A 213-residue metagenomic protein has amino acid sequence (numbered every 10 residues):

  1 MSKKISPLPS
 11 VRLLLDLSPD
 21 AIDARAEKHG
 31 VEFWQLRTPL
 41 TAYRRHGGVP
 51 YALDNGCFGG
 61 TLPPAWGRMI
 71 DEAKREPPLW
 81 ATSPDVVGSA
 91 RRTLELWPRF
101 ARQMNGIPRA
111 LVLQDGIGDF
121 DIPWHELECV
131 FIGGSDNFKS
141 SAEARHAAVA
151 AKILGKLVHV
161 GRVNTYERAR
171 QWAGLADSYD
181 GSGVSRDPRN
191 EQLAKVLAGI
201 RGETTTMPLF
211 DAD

Functional and structural regions predicted by a protein language model:
M1-P98, E191-A212: Non-catalytic, usually N-terminal nucleic-acid engagement modules in DNA/RNA processing proteins
L14-D20, P39, G56-F58, P84-G88 (+4 more regions): Active-site beta-loop-alpha junctions enriched in small/polar residues
H29-E32, G47-V49, R75-L79, N105-P108 (+3 more regions): Glycine-enriched alpha-helix->loop->beta-strand junction motifs that scaffold or abut catalytic
Y43-R45, L94-N105, A144-K156: Surface-exposed amphipathic alpha-helices with a cationic face
D54, L111, W172: Conserved, mostly hydrophobic/aromatic
P64, R68-E72, G118-I122, V158 (+1 more regions): Catalytic cores of alpha/beta
A110-K139: Histidine/lysine/aspartate-rich catalytic loop segments that bind and position anionic ligands
A173-E203: Glycine-rich phosphate-binding active-site loops on the catalytic face of alpha/beta enzymes
